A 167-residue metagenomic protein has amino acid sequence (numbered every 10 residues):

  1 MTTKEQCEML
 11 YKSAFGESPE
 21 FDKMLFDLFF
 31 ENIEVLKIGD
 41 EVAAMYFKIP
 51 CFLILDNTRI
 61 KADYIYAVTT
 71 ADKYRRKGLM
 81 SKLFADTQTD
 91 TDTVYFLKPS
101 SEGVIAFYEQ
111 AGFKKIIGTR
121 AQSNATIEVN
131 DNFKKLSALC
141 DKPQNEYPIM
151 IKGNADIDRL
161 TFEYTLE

Functional and structural regions predicted by a protein language model:
M1-P50, T58-I60, Y64, T119 (+3 more regions): Short amphipathic alpha-helix that is part of the acyltransferase structural core
I65, T70, R76-T89: Conserved acetyl-CoA-binding loop-helix of GNAT-fold acetyltransferases
F84, T89-S101: Conserved GNAT acetyl-CoA-binding A-motif
S101-V104, F113-K114: Short acidic/polar capping segments at secondary-structure boundaries
E109-G118: Conserved acetyl-CoA-binding loop of GNAT-fold acetyltransferases
E146-K152: Low-complexity, intrinsically disordered Gly/Pro/Thr-rich segments
